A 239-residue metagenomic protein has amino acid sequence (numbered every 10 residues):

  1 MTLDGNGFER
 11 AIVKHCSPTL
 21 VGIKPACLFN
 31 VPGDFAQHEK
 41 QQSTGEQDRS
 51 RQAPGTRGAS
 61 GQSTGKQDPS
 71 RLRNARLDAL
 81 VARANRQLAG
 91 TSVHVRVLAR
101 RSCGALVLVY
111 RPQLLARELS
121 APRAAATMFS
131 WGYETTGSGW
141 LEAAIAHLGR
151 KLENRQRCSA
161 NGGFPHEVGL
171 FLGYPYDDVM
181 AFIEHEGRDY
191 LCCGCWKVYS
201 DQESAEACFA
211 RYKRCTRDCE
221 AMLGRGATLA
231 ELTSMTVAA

Functional and structural regions predicted by a protein language model:
M1-A36: Short, extreme N-terminal leader segments that mark the start of a protein/domain
H15-V21, V95-A99, K151-S159: Short, flexible, solvent-exposed loop/turn segments with mixed acidic/basic and small polar residues
Q37-L72, R157-A160: Intrinsically disordered, low-complexity terminal tails and inter-domain linkers enriched for S/T/G/P/D/E
R73-W140: A glycine-rich, hydrophobic loop/mini-helix early in the fold
T136-H147, R188: A short mid-domain helix/strand-loop element embedded in enzyme catalytic domains that forms or borders the active-site
I145-L172: A mid-sequence, solvent-exposed acidic-amphipathic segment
G163-C192: Hydrophobic/aromatic-rich, well-ordered segments within soluble, folded domains that form packed cores
C195-A239: Long, compositionally biased
